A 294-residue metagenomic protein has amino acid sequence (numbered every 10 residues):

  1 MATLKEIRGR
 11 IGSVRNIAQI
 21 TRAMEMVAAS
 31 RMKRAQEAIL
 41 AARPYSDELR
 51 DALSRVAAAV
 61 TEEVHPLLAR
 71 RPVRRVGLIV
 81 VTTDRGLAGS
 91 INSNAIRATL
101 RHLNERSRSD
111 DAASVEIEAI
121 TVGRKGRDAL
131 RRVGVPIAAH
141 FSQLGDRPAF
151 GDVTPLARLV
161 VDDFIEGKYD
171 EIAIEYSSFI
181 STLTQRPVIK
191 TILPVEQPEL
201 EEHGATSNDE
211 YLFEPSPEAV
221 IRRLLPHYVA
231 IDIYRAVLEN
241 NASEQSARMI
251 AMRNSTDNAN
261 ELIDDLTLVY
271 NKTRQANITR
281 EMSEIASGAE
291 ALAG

Functional and structural regions predicted by a protein language model:
M1-G294: C-terminal beta-strand-loop-alpha-helix "lid" module of Rossmann-like NAD(P)-dependent dehydrogenases
